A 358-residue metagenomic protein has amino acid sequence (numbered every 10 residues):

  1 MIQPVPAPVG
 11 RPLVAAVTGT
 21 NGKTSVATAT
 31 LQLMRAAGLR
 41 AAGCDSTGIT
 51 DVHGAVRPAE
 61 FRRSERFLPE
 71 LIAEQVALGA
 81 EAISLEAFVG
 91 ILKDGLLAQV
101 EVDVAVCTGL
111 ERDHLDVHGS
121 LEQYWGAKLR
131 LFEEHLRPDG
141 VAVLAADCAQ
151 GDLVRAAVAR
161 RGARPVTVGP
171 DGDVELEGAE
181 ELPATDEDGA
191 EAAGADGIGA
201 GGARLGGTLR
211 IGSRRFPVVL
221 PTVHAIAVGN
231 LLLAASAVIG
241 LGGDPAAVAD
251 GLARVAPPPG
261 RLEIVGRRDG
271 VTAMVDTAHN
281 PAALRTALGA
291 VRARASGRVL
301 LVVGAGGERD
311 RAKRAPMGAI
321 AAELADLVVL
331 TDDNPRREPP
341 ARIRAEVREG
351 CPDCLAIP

Functional and structural regions predicted by a protein language model:
M1-I2, R164, E187-D196, L233-G260 (+1 more regions): ATP-dependent carboxylate-amine ligase
I2-A146, D152-R161, E191, A295: Phosphate-binding loop of NTP-binding sites
A7-R11, G212, V265-R267, A293: Short, flexible hinge/linker loops that cap or flank conserved catalytic cores
S25, A29, F67-E70, G229-A237 (+1 more regions): Short amphipathic alpha-helical face segments that pack within enzyme cores and frequently flank/anchor catalytic
A41-D45, I83-A87, V143-L144, T167 (+4 more regions): General beta-strand structural signal in soluble alpha/beta enzymes
S46-T47, L110, P170, G306 (+1 more regions): Short, ordered loop/turn segments at secondary-structure junctions
F61-S64, A227, N280, R314: Short, conserved glycine- and acidic-residue-centered signature motifs in active-site or ligand-binding loops
L78, A82-S84, K93, V102-A273 (+1 more regions): Acidic, Mg2+-coordinating active-site environments of NTP-dependent enzymes
